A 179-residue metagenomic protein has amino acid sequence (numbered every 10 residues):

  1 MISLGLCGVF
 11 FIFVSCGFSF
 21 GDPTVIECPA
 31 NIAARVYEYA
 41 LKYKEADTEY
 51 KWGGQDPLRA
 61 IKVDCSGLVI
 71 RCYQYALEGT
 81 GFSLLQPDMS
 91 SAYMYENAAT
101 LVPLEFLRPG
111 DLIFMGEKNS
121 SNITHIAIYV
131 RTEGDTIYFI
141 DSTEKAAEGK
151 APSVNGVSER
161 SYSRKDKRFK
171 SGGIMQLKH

Functional and structural regions predicted by a protein language model:
M1-S3: N-terminal Sec-pathway targeting helices
G5-S15: Bacterial N-terminal signal peptides
G17-L84, K178: N-terminal capping segments
P23, E27-N31, A99-V102, N119-H179: Aromatic- and glycine-rich peptidoglycan recognition patches
D88-A98: Short, structured beta-strand/loop micro-motifs enriched in basic residues and often containing a Trp
F106-L107: Short, well-ordered loop/turn sites that connect or cap secondary structure elements
G110-D111: Structural motif
